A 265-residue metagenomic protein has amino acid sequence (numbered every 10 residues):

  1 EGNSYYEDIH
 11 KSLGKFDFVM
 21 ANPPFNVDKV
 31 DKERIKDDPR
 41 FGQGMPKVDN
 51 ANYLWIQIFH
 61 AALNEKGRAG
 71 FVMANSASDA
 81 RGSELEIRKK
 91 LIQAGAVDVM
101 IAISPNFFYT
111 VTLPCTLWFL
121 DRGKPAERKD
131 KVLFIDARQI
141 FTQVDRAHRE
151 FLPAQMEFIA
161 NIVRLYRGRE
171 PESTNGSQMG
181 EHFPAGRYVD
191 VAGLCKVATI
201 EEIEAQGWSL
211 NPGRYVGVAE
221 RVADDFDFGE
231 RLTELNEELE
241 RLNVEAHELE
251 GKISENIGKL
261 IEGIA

Functional and structural regions predicted by a protein language model:
E1-S4: Conserved SAM-binding strand-loop segment of SAM-dependent methyltransferases
Y6-E7, K11-A265: A conserved structural/catalytic subdomain of Rossmann-like adenosyl-cofactor enzymes
